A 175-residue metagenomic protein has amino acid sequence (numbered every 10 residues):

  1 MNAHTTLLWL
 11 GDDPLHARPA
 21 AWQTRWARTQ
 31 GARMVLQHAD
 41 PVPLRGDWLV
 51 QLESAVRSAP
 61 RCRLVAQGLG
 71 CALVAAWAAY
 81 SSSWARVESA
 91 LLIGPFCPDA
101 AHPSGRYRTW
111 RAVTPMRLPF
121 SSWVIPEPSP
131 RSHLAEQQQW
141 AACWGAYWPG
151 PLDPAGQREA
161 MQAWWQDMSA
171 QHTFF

Functional and structural regions predicted by a protein language model:
N2, A55-P60, W84, M168-F175: Glycine-rich phosphate-binding loop signature in dinucleotide/nucleotide-binding domains
N2-R61: Active-site catalytic motif of lipid deacylating hydrolases and related acyltransferases
R63-A66, A90: Conserved alpha/beta-hydrolase fold motif
V65-V74: Gly/Ala-rich beta-loop-alpha elbow adjacent to hydrolase catalytic centers
A76-Y80: Active-site signature of alpha/beta-hydrolase-fold catalytic machinery across serine- and Asp/Cys-nucleophile hydrolases
W84-A100: A conserved short beta-strand
P98-G145, P149: The feature captures the conserved acid-bearing segment of alpha/beta-hydrolase catalytic domains
C143-F175: C-terminal catalytic histidine-bearing segment of alpha/beta-hydrolase fold enzymes
